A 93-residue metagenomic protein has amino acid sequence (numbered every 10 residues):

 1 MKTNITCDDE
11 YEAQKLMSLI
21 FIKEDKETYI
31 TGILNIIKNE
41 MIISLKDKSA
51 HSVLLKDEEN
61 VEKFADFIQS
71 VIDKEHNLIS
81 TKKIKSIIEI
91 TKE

Functional and structural regions predicted by a protein language model:
K2-F21: Negatively charged, low-complexity tracts enriched in Asp/Glu with abundant Ser/Thr
K2-I5, E27-I30, I90: Intrinsically disordered/low-complexity terminal segments and short unstructured peptides
I22-I79: Acidic, low-complexity, intrinsically disordered interaction modules
K82-E93: Short acidic DE-rich linear segments
